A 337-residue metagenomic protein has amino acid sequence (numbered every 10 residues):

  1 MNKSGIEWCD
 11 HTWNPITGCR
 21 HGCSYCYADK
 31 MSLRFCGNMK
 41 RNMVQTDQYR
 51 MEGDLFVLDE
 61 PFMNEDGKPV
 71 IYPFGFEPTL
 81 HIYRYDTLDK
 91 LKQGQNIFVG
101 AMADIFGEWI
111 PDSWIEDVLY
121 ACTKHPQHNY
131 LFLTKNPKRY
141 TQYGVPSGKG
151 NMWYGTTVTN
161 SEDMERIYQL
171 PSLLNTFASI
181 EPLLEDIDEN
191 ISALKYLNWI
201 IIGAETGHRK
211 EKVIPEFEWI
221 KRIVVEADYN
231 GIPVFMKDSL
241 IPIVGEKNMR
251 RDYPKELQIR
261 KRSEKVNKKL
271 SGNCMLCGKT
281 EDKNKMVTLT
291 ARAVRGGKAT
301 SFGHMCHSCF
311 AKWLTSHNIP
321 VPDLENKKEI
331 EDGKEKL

Functional and structural regions predicted by a protein language model:
M1-H11, F35-N38, M51, L55-V57 (+2 more regions): Auxiliary Fe-S-binding modules of radical SAM enzymes
M1-M152, S161-S172, E189-L194, V213: Conserved Radical SAM active-site core
P15-G22, N267-N273, F302: Short metal-coordination and nucleic-acid-contact micro-motifs, chiefly zinc-binding Cys/His arrays
R20, S24-Y27, M275-G278, H307: Cys/His/Pro-rich metal-binding microdomains
K30, E281, W313: Cys/His-rich microdomains that often coordinate metals
I97, Y130, Y154-T156, T176-I180 (+2 more regions): Hydrophobic faces of well-ordered beta-strands that scaffold small-molecule active sites in alpha/beta enzyme cores
L270-K298: Short recognition patches in nucleic-acid-associated and regulatory proteins
T300-L324: Short metal-binding segments enriched for Cys and/or His
